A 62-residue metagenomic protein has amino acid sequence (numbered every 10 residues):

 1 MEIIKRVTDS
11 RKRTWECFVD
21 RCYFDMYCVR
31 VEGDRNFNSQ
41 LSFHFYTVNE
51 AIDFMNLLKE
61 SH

Functional and structural regions predicted by a protein language model:
M1-E2, K59-H62: Short intrinsically disordered terminal tails
M1-V31: Short N-terminal "domain-start" leader segments that mark the transition from disordered tails or signal peptides into
V7, G33-D53, L58: A short, exposed loop/beta-hairpin motif centered on an aromatic-Gly-Thr core
Y27, L57-E60: Extended rod-forming repeat segments used as scaffolds/tethers
